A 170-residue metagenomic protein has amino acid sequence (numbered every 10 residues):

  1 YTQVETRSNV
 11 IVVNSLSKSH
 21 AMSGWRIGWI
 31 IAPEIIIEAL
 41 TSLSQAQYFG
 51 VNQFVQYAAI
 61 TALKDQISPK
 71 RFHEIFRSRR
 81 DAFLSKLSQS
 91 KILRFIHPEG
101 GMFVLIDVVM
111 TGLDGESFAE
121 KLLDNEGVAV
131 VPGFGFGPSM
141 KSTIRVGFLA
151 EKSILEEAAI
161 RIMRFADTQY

Functional and structural regions predicted by a protein language model:
Y1-Y170: PLP-dependent class I/II
